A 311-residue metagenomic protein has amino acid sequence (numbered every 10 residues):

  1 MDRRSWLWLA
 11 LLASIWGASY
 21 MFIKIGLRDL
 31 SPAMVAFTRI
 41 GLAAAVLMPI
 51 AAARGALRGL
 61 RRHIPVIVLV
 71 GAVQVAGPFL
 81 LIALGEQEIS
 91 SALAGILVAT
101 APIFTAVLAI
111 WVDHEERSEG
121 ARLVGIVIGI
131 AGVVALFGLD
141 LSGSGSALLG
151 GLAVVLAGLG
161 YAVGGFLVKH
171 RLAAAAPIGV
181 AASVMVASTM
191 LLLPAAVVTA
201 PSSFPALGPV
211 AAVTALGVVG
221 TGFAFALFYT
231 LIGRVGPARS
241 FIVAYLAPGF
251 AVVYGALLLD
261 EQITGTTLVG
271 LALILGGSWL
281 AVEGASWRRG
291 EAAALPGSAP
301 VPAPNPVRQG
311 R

Functional and structural regions predicted by a protein language model:
R4, D29-G77, T100-A109, L159-G164 (+5 more regions): Transmembrane alpha-helices of multi-pass small-molecule transport proteins
L9, R62-G71, R117-G129, A174-V184 (+1 more regions): Cytoplasmic-side transmembrane-helix entry/capping segments in multi-pass membrane proteins
I15-I23, M48-V98, A135, G217-V235: Specific transmembrane alpha-helical segments of multi-pass solute transporters/efflux pumps, especially DMT/EamA
A18, F22-I25, D29, L42-R61 (+5 more regions): Membrane-interface helix-cap regions at the ends of transmembrane helices in multi-pass membrane proteins
S19, G41-V46, L97-W111, A187-L191 (+3 more regions): Alpha-helical transmembrane segments of compact multi-pass small-molecule transporters, enriched in specific families
A36-T38, V75, A94-T100, G165-M190 (+1 more regions): Helix-helix packing/entry segments at the starts of transmembrane helices
L47, T105-V107, W111, I126-A131 (+5 more regions): Transmembrane alpha-helical segments that form core, pore/gating elements of small-molecule transporters/exporters
L47, V68, T100, L108 (+4 more regions): Hydrophobic transmembrane alpha-helices of multi-pass small-molecule transport proteins
